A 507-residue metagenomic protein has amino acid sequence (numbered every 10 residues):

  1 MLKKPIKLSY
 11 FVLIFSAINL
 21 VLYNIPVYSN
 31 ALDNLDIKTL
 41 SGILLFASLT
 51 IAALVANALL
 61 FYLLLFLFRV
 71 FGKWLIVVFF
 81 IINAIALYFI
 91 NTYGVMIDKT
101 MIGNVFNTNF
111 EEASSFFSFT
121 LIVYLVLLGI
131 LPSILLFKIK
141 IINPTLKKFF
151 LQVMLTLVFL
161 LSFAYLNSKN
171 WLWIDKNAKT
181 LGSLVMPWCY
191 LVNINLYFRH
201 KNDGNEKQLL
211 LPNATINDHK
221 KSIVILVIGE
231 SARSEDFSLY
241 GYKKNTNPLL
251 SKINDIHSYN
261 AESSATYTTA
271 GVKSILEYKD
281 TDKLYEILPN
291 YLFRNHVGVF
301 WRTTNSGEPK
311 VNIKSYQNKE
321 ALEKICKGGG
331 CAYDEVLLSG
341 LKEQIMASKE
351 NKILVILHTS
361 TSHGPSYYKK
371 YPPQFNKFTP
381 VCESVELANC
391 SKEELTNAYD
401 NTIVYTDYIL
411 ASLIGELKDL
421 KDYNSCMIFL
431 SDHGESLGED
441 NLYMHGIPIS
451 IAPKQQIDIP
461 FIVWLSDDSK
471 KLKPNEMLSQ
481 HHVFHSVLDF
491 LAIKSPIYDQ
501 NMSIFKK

Functional and structural regions predicted by a protein language model:
M1-S183: Transmembrane and membrane-interface helices of multi-pass, inner-membrane envelope-modifying transferases
M1-S9, I139-K147, M346-K349, L417-L420 (+2 more regions): Short, Lys/Arg-enriched, disordered terminal segments
L63-K73, Y93, Y291, N295-W301 (+5 more regions): Catalytic cores of PAPS-dependent sulfotransferases and nucleotide-sugar/CMP/GDP-dependent glycosyltransferases
N167-L226, S231-E383, Q456-D458, Q480 (+1 more regions): Active-site-proximal alpha/beta segments of enzymes that process anionic O-linked groups
T180-L181, E277, K392-D407, I414-G415 (+3 more regions): Active-site rim elements
I225-L226, T402-H445, L488: Metal-dependent active-site segment of extracytoplasmic phospho-/sulfohydrolases and closely related
G241-N245, Y423-S466, Q500: Histidine-centered active-site microenvironments of extracellular/periplasmic hydrolases and transferases
S384-E394: Short, flexible loop segments at boundaries between secondary-structure elements
